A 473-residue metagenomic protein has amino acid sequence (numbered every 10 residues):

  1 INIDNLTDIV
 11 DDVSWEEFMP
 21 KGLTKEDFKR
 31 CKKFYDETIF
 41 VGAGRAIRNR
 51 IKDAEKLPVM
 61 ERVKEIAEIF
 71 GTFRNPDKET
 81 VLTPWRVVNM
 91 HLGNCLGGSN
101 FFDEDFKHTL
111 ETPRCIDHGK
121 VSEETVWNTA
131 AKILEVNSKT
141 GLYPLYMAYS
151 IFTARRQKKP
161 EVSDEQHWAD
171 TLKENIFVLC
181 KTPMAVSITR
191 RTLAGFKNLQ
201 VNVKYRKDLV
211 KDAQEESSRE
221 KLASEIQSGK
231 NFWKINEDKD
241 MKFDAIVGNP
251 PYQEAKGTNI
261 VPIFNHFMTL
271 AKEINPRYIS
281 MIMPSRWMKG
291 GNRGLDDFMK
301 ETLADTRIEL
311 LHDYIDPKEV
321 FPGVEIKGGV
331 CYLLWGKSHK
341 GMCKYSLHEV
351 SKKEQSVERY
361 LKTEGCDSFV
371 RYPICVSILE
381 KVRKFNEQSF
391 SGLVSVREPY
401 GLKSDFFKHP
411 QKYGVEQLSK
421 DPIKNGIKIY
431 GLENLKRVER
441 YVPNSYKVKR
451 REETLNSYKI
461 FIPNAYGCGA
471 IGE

Functional and structural regions predicted by a protein language model:
I1-H167, F177-T192, A213, I263: Class I S-adenosyl-L-methionine
I51, T80, R86, N137-L142 (+7 more regions): Short, flexible loop/turn elements at secondary-structure junctions
K78, R86, M241, P317-E473: C-terminal substrate-recognition regions of SAM-dependent nucleic acid methyltransferases
W127-A130, T171-N175, D240-K242, E273-R277 (+2 more regions): Short, well-ordered loop/turn elements at secondary-structure boundaries
A130-F152, C180-K181, L209-E273, Y278-W287 (+2 more regions): Conserved proline-anchored active-site loop of SAM-dependent methyltransferases that bridges a beta-strand
A154-K159, F196-N202, R277-Y278, A304-L310 (+1 more regions): Structural alpha-beta junctions
D164-L179, A185-I188, Q200-Q227, T306 (+1 more regions): Extended charged low-complexity segments that act as oligomerization/scaffolding linkers
N175-G195, Q253-V320, E325, C331-W335: Conserved Class I SAM-dependent methyltransferase catalytic core
